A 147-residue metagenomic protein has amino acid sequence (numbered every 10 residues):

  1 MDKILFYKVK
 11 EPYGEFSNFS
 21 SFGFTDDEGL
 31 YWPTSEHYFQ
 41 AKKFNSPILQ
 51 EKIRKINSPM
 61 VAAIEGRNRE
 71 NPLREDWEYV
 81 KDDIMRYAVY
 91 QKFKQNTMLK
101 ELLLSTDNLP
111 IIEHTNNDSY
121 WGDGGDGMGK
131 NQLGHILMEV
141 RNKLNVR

Functional and structural regions predicted by a protein language model:
M1-R147: Charged, low-complexity intrinsically disordered segments
